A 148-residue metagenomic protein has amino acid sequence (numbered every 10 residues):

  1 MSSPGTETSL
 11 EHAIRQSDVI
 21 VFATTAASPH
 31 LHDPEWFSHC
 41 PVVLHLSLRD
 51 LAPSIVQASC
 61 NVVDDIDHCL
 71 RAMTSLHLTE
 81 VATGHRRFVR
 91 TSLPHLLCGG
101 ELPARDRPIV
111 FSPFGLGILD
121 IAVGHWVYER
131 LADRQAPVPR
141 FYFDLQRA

Functional and structural regions predicted by a protein language model:
M1-S2: Phosphate/pyrophosphate-binding betaalpha-module
G5-L78: Rossmann-like adenosine-cofactor binding region
S54-A148: Adenosine-phosphate binding glycine-rich loop
